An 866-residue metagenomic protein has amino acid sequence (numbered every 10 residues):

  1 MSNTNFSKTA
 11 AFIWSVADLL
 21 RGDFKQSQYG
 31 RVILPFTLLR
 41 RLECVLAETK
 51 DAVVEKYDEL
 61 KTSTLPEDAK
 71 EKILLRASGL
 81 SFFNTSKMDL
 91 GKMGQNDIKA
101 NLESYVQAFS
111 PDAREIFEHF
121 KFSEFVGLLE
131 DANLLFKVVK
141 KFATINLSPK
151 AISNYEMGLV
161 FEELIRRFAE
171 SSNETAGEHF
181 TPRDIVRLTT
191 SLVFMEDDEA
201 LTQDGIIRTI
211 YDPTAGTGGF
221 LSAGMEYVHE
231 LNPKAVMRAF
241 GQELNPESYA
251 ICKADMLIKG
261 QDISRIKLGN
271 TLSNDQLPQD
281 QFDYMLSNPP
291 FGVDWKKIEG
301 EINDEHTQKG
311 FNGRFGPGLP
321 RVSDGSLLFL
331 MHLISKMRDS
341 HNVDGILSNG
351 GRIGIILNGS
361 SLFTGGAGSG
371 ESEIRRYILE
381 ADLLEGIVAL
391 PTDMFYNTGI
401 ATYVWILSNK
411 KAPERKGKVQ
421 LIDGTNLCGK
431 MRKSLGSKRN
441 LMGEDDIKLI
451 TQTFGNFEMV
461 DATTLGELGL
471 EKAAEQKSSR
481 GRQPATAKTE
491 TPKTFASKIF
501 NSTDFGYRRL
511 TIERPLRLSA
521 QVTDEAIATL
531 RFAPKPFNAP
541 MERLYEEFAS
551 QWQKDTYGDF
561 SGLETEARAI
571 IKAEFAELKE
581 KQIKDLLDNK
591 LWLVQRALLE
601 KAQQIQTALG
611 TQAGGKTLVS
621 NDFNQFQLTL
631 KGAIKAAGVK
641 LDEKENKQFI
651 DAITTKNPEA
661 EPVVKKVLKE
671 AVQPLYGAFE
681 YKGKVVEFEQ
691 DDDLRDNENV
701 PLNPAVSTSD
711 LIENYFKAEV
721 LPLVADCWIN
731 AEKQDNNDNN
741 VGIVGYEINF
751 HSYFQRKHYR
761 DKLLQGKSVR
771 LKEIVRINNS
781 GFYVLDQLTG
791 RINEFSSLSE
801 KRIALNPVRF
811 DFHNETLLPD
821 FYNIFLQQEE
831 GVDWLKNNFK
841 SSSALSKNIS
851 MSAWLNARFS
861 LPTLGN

Functional and structural regions predicted by a protein language model:
M1-D198, R265-Q276, A389-T392, K416-D423 (+4 more regions): Non-catalytic, mostly N-terminal accessory regions of nucleic-acid modification and defense proteins
L19, Q28-Y29, I33-R41, I266 (+1 more regions): Conserved Class I SAM-dependent methyltransferase catalytic core
D23, E299-D324, S360-G370, P391-N397 (+2 more regions): Short, contiguous acidic/charged loop-to-helix segments that flank catalytic cores in large enzymes
H179-S287, F291-E305, L327-L328, N358-S360 (+3 more regions): Conserved S-adenosyl-L-methionine
Y396-E525: Flexible, glycine-/basic-rich loop-and-beta segments that form/coincide with the SAM-dependent methyltransferase
W405, I743-F754, K801-V808, S841-G865: A short glycine-rich beta-alpha junction/loop motif
D761-N779, T863: Conserved aromatic/hydrophobic "specificity hotspots" at molecular recognition or selectivity sites
L788-W854: A short beta-sheet element
